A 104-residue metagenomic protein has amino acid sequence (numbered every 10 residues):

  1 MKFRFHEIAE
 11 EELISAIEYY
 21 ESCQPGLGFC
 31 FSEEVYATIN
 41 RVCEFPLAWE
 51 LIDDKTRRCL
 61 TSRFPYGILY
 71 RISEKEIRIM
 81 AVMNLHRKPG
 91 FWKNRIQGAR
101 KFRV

Functional and structural regions predicted by a protein language model:
M1-S32: Arg/Lys-rich, positively charged N-terminal/basic patches that mediate binding to nucleic acids
I14-I17, Y36-C43: Structural signal for well-ordered, non-membrane alpha-helices
I17, Q24, P46, D53 (+2 more regions): Short, flexible helix/strand-to-coil boundary loops that buttress conserved ligand/catalytic motifs in alpha/beta
G28-C30, E50, K55, M80 (+1 more regions): Solvent-exposed interaction patches of small proteins and small membrane subunits
A37, E44-I77: Basic/aromatic recognition patch in beta-strand/loop cores that engages polyanionic ligands
G67, R71-V104: Enriched for short, Lys/Arg-rich terminal
